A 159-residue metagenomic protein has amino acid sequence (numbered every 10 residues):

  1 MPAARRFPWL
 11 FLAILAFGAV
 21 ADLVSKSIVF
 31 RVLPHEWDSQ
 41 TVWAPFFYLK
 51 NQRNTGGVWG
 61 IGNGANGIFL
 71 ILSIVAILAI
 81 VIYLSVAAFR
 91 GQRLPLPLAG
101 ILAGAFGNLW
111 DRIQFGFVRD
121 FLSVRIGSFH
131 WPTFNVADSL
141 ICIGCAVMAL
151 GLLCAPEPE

Functional and structural regions predicted by a protein language model:
M1-E159: Alpha-helical transmembrane bundles and membrane-interface segments of multipass inner-membrane proteins
